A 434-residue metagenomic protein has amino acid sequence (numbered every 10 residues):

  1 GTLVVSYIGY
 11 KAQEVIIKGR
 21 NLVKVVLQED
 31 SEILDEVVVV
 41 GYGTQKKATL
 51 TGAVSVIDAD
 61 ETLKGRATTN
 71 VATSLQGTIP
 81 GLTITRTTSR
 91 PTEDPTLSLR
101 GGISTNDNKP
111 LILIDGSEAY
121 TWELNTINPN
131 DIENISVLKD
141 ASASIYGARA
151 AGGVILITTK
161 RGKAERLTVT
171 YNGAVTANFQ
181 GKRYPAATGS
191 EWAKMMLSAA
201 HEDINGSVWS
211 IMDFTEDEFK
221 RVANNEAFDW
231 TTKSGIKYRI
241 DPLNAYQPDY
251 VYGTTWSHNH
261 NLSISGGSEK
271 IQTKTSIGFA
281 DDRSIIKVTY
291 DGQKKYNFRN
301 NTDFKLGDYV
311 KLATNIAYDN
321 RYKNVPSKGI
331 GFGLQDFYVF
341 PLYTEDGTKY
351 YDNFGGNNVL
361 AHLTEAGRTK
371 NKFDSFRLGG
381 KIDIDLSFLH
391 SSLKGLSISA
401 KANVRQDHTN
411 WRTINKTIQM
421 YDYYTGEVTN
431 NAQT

Functional and structural regions predicted by a protein language model:
G1-R283, K287-F298, K311-A313: Short, small/polar-rich motifs associated with maturation and membrane association, primarily at protein termini
G162-L167, E269-K270, Y309, S387-L396 (+1 more regions): Short loop/turn motifs that connect adjacent beta-strands in outer-membrane beta-barrel proteins
N172-T176, G278-A280, A317-D319, D383 (+1 more regions): Outer-membrane beta-barrel pore domains and translocons
Q180, Y238-G278, D282-T289, K295-S375 (+2 more regions): Flexible loop and strand-edge segments within Gram-negative outer membrane beta-barrel domains
Y184-F228, L312, D319-G355, H408-Q433: A surface-exposed, glycine/aromatic-enriched loop/edge motif typical of exported proteins
E365, L386-F388, N410, T429: Secreted/periplasmic carbohydrate-active enzymes, especially glycoside hydrolases
R377-G379: A short beta-strand-loop element at or near the start of a globular domain
K381-V404, K416: Charge-patterned, long linear interaction tracts outside catalytic cores
